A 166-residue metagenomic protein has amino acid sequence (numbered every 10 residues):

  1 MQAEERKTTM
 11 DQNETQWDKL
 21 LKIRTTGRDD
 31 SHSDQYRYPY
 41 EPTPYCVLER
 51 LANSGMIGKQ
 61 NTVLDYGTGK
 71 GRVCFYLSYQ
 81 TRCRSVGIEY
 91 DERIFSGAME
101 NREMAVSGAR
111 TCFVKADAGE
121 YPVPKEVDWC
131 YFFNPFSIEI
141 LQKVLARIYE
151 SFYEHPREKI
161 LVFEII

Functional and structural regions predicted by a protein language model:
M1-G58: S-adenosyl-L-methionine
Q60-G67: Conserved class I S-adenosyl-L-methionine
G71-F75: Glycine-rich SAM-binding Motif I of class I
D91: Conserved SAM/SAH-binding beta-strand->alpha-helix loop
A98-M99: Conserved SAM-binding loop
G108-D117: Conserved SAM-binding strand-loop segment of SAM-dependent methyltransferases
W129-I140: A short SAM/SAH-binding and catalytic strip from SAM-dependent methyltransferases
E139-I166: C-terminal substrate-binding/active-site "lid" region of AdoMet-derived donor-dependent transferases
